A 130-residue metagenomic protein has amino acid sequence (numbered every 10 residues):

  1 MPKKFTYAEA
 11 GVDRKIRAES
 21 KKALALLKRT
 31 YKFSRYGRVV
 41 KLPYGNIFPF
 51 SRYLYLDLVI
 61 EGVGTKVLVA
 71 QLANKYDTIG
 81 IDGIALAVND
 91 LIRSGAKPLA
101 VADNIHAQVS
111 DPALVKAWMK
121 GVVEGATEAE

Functional and structural regions predicted by a protein language model:
P2-Y36: N-terminal amphipathic/basic leader segments beginning at the initiator methionine
L26-E130: Glycine-rich phosphate/pyrophosphate-binding loop regions near the starts of catalytic domains
